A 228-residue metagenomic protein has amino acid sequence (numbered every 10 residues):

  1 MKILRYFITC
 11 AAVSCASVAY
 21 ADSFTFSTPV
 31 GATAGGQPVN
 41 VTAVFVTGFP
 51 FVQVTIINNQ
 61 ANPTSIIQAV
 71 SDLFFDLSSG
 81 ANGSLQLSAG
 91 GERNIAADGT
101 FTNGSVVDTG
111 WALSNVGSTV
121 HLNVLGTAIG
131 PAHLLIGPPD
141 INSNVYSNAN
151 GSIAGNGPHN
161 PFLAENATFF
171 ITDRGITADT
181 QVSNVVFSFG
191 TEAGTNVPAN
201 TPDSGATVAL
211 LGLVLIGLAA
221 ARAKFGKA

Functional and structural regions predicted by a protein language model:
M1-I8, G205: Bacterial N-terminal signal peptides that target proteins for export
I3, A12, D22-S23: Cross-kingdom Sec-pathway N-terminal secretion signals
Y6-I8, S27-T28, R222: Short helix-onset patch at the extreme N-terminus, typifying the N->h transition of secretory signal peptides
I8-C15: Bacterial N-terminal signal peptides
S17-A21: Sec/Tat signal peptide C-region and signal peptidase I cleavage site
D22-N200: Mature extracellular "passenger" or substrate-interacting domains of secreted, surface-exposed proteins
D203-A221: A short, hydrophobic C-terminal helix/tail in secreted or cell-surface proteins
F225-A228: Short, charged juxtamembrane terminal tails flanking transmembrane helices
